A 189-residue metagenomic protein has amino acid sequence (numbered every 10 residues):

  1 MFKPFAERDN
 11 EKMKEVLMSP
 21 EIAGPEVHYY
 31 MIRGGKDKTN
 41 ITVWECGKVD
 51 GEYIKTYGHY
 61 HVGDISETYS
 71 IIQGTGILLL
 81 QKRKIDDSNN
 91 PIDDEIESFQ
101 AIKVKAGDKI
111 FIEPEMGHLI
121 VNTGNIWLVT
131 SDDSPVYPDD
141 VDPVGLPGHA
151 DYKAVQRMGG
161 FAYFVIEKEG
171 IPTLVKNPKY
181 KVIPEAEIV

Functional and structural regions predicted by a protein language model:
M1-V104, N122-V189: Active-site region of the double-stranded beta-helix
D108-I110, P114-L119: Histidine-centered metal-chelating micro-motifs
